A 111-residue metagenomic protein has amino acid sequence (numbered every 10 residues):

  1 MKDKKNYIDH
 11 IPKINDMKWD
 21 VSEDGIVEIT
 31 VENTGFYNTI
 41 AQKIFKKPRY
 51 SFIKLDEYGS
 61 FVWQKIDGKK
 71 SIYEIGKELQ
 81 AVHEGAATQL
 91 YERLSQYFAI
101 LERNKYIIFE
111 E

Functional and structural regions predicted by a protein language model:
M1-F36: Hydrophobic packing positions characteristic of elongated beta-solenoid/beta-helix-type spike/fiber shafts
K2-H10, I44-E111: Long, charge-rich, low-complexity alpha-helical segments
I29, N33-F52: Alpha-helical membrane-targeting segments
